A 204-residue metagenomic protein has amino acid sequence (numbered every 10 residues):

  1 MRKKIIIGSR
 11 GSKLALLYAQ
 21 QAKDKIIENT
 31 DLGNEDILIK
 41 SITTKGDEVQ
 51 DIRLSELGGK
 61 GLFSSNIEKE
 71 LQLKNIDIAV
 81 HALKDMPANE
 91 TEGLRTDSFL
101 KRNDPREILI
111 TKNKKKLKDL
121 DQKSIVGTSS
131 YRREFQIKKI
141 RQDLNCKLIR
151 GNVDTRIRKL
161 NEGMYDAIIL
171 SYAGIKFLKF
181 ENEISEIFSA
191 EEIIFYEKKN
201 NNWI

Functional and structural regions predicted by a protein language model:
M1-I204: Domain-level signature for soluble enzymes in the chorismate/prephenate branch of the shikimate pathway
